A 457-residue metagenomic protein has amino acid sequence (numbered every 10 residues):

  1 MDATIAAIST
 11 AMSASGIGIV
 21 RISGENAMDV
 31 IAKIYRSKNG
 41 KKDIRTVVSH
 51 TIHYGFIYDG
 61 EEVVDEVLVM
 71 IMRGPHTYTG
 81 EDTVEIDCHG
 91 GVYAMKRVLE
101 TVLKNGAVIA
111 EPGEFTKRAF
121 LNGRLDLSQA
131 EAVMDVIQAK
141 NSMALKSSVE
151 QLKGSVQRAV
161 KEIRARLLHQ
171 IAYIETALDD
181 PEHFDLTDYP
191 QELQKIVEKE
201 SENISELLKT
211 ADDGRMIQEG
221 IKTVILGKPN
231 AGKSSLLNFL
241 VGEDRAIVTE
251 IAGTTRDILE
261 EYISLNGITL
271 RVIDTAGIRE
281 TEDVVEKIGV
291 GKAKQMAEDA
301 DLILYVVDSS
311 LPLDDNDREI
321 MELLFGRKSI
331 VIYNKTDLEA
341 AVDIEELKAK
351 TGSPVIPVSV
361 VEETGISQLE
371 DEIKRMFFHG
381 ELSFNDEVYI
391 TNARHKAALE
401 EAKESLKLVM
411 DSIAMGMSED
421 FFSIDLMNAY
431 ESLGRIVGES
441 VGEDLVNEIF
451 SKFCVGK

Functional and structural regions predicted by a protein language model:
M1-K146, E150, G154, I330: A glycine-rich (often HGG/GG-containing) alpha/beta subdomain
D2-I8, M12, S142-S264, T281-D283 (+1 more regions): C-terminal-of-GTPase-core extension/linker across diverse P-loop GTPases
H53-V64, V69-R73, G253-T281, D299: Switch I (G2) and immediately adjacent beta-strands of P-loop GTPase domains
V108, T269-R271, P354: Conserved beta-strand segments of alpha/beta enzyme cores
L270, L302, I330: Short, Asp-centered acidic motifs that coordinate Mg2+ and/or phosphate in catalytic or ligand-binding sites
V272, V306, I332: Generic enzyme active-site microenvironment
E286-S310: Inter-motif core of Ras-like GTPase G domains
